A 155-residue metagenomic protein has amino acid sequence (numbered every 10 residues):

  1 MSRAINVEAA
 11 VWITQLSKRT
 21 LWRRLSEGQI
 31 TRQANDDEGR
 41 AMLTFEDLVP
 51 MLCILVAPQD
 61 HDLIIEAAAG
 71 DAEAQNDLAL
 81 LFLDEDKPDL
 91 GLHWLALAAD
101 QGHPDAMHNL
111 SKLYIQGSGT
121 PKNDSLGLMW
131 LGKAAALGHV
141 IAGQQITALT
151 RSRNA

Functional and structural regions predicted by a protein language model:
M1-T20: Polyanion-binding surface elements
Q29-A57: Short helix-start
D60, I64, D71-D77, H108: Alpha-helical tetratricopeptide repeat
A69-D71, Q101-P104, Q116-S118, N123 (+1 more regions): Short helix-capping/linker turns of helical repeat alpha-solenoids
D77-D84, N109-Q116, A148-S152: Hydrophobic face of amphipathic alpha-helices that form TPR/SEL1-like repeat modules and related alpha-solenoid
P121-V140, T147-R151: TPR/TPR-like (Sel1-like) alpha-helical repeat modules
